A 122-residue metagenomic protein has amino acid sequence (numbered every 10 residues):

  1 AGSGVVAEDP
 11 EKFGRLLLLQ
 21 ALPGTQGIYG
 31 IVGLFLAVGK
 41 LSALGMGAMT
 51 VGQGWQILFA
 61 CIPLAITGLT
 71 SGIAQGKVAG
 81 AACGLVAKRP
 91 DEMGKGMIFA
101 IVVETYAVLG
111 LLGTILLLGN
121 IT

Functional and structural regions predicted by a protein language model:
A1-T122: Hydrophobic, small-residue-rich transmembrane alpha-helices and their short perimembrane loops in multi-pass membrane
